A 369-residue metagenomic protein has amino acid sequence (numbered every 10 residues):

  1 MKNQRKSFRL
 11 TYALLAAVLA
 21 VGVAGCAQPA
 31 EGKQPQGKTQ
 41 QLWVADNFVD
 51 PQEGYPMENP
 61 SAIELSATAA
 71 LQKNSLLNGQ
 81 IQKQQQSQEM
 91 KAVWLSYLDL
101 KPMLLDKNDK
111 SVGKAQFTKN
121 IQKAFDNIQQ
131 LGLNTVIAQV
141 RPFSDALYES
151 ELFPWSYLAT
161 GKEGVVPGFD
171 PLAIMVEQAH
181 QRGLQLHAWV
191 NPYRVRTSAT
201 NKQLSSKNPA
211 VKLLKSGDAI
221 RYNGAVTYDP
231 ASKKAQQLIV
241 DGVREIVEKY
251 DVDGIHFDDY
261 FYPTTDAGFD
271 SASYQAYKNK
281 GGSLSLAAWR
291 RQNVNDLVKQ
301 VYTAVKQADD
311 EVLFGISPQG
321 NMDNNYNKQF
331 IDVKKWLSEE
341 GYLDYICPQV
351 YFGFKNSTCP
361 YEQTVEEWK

Functional and structural regions predicted by a protein language model:
V23-G25: C-terminal motif of bacterial Sec signal peptides marking the signal peptidase cleavage site
L42-K114: Boundary/entry segment of secreted carbohydrate-active catalytic domains
K83-T118, H187-A188, Y193-K249: Active-site-adjacent "subsite" loops/lids of carbohydrate-active enzymes
K110-L131, L158-R182, Q292-L297: Aromatic- and glycine-enriched glycan-recognition loops and surfaces that form the carbohydrate-binding subsites
F117, N134, N208-E339, Y351-F352: Polysaccharide-binding and catalytic clefts of secreted carbohydrate-active enzymes
K119-A146, K249-G254, Y342-Y345: Catalytic domains of carbohydrate-active enzymes, especially glycoside hydrolases
L131-P167: Aromatic-lined carbohydrate-binding/catalytic grooves of carbohydrate-active enzymes
S144-A146, V165-V166, G320-Q329, V350-E362: Acidic-and-aromatic substrate-binding clefts and catalytic sites of carbohydrate-active enzymes
